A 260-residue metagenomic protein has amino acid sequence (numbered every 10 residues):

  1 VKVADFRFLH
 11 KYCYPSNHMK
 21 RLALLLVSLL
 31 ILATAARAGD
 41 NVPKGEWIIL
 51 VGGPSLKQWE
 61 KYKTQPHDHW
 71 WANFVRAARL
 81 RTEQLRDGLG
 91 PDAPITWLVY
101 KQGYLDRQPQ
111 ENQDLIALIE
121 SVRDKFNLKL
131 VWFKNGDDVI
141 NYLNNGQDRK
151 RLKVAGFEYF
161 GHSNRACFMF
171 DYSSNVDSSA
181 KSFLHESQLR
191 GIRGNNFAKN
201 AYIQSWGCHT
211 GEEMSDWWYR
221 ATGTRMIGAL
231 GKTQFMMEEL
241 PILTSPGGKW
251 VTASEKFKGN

Functional and structural regions predicted by a protein language model:
F6-L9: Short hydrophobic targeting helices and cationic amphipathic motifs that mediate membrane/organellar targeting
N17-L22: Positively charged n-region of N-terminal signal peptides that target proteins for export
L25-A33: Bacterial N-terminal signal peptides
T34-A38: Sec/Tat signal peptide C-region and signal peptidase I cleavage site
G39-I140: A domain-level signal for caspase-like cysteine endopeptidase catalytic cores and their zymogen-processing architecture
V154-E238: Catalytic cores of nucleophile-dependent amide-cleaving enzymes
L230-N260: Caspase-like cysteine protease fold
